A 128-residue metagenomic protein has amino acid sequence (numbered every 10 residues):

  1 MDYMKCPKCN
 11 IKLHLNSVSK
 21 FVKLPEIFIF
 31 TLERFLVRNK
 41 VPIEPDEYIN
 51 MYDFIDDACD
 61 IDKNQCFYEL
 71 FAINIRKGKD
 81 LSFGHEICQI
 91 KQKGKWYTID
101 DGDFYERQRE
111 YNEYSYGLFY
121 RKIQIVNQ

Functional and structural regions predicted by a protein language model:
M1-Q128: Exposed substrate/partner-binding surface patches
